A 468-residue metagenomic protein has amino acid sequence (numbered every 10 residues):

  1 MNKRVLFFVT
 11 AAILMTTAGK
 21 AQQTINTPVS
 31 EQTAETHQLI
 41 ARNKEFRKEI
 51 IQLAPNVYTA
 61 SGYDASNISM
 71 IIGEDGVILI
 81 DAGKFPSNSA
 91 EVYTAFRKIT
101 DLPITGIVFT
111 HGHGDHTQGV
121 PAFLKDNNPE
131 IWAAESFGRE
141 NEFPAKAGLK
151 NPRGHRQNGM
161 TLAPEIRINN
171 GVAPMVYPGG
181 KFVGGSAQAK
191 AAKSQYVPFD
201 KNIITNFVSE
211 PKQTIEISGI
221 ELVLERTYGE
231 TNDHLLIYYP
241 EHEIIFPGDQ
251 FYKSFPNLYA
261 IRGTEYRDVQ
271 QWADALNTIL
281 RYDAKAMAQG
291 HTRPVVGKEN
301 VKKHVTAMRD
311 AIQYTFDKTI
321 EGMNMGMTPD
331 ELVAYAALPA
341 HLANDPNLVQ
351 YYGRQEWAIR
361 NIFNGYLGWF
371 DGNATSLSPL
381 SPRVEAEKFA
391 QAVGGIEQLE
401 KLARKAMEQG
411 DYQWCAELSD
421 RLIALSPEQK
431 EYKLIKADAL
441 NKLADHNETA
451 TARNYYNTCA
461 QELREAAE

Functional and structural regions predicted by a protein language model:
M1-T24: Bacterial Sec-dependent N-terminal signal peptides
Q22-I40, L149-G154, N170, G180-S194 (+2 more regions): Accessory terminal helices/loops
E45, I50-L53, E74-G76, S87-A133 (+1 more regions): Active-site metal-binding motif and surrounding structural segment of the metallo-beta-lactamase
R47-T100, L236-G248: Conserved beta-strand hairpin/beta-sheet module of binuclear metal-dependent hydrolase folds, prominently
Q52, E140-R226, Q271-D283: Metallo-beta-lactamase
G62, G73-I107, P152-R153, Q157-E165 (+2 more regions): Pre-active-site segment of Zn-dependent metallo-hydrolases
V77, K84-P86, Y196-V197, T214-E216 (+1 more regions): Metallo-beta-lactamase
F109-P164: Hydrophobic or amphipathic alpha-helical targeting/insertion segments
